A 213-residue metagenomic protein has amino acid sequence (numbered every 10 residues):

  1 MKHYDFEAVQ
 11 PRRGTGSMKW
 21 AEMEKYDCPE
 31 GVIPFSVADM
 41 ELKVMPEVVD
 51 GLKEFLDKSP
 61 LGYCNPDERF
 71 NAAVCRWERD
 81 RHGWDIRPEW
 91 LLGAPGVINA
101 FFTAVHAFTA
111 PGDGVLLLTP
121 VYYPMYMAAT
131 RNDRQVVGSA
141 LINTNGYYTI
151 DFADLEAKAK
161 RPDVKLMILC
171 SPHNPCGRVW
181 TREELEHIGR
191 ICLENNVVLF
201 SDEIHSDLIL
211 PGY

Functional and structural regions predicted by a protein language model:
K2-G96, T103: N-terminal small-domain helix-loop-helix segment of the aminotransferase-like
F35, L52, V74, L91 (+5 more regions): Generic structural signal for small/hydrophobic residues in well-ordered secondary structure, especially within
A100-F101, P124-M125, D207-L208: Catalytic P-loop NTPase motifs of RecA-like helicase/translocase cores
A107-A129: Conserved PLP-anchoring active-site segment centered on the Schiff-base-forming lysine
T119, G138-N143: Short beta->alpha connector loops at strand-helix junctions that form conserved, small/polar/Pro-enriched
R131-V137: A short helix-loop-beta submotif of the ANL/AMP-binding
I142-Y213: Active-site phosphate-binding strand-loop segment of PLP-dependent enzymes
